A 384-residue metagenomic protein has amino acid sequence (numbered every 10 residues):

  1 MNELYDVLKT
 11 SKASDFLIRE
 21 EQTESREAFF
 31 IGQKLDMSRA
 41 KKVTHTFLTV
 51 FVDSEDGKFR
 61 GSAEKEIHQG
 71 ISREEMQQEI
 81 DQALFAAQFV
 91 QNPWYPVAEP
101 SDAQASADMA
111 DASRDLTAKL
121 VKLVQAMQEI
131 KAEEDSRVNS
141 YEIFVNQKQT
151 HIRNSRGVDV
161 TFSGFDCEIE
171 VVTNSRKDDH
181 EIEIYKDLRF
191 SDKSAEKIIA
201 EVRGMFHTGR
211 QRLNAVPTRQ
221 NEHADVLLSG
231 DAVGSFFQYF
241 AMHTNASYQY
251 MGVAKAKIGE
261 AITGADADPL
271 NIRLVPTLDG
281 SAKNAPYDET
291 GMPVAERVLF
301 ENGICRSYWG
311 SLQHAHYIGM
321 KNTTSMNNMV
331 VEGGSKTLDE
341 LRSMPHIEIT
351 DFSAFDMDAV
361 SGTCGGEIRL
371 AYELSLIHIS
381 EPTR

Functional and structural regions predicted by a protein language model:
Y5-V7, D15-R26, R73-F162, E196-G234: Acidic low-complexity segments
D6-L8, L35-R39, A126-A132, S155-S163 (+7 more regions): A generic local secondary-structure boundary/capping motif
A13-F47, S140-V160, P345-I368: Structured beta-strand/loop patches that form or line metal/cofactor-binding pockets in enzymes
S25-F85: N-terminal alpha-helical targeting/anchoring segments
F29, V121-A200, Y250-R273: Extended amphipathic alpha-helical scaffolds
T44-E55, V160-L188, L299-E301, I368-S375: Short beta-strand elements
R60-Q69, P100-L116, V172-N174, H180-I199: Short His/Asp/Glu-rich catalytic/ion-coordination signatures at enzyme active sites or charged loops
E260-L376, S380, R384: Dual-mode signal for accessory low-complexity, basic/Gly-rich regions
